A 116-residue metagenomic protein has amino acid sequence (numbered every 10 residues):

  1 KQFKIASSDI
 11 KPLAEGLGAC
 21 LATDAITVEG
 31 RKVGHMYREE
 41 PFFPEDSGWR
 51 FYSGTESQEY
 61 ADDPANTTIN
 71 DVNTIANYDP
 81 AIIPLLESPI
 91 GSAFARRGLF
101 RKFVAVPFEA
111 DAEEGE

Functional and structural regions predicted by a protein language model:
K1-K4: Charged, compositionally biased non-catalytic regions
S7-D24: Short acidic, Pro/Gly- and aromatic-enriched capping/linker segments at domain boundaries
A14, P44, R50, F94-R97 (+1 more regions): Compositionally biased, low-complexity repeat tracts
V33-R38, S92-R96: Broad, structure-driven detector of short, well-ordered beta-strand segments within folded domains
M36-L86: Acidic, aromatic-enriched beta-alpha/helix-loop junctions
I69-G115: Short, compact, well-ordered microdomains
